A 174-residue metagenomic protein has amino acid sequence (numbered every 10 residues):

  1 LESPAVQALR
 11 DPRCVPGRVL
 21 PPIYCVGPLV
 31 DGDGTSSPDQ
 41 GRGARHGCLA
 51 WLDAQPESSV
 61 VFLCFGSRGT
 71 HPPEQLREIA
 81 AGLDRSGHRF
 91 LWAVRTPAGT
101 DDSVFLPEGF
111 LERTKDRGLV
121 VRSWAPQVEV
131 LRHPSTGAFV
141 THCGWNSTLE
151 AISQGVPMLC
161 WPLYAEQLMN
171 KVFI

Functional and structural regions predicted by a protein language model:
L1-I174: Catalytic core of nucleotide-sugar-dependent glycosyltransferases
